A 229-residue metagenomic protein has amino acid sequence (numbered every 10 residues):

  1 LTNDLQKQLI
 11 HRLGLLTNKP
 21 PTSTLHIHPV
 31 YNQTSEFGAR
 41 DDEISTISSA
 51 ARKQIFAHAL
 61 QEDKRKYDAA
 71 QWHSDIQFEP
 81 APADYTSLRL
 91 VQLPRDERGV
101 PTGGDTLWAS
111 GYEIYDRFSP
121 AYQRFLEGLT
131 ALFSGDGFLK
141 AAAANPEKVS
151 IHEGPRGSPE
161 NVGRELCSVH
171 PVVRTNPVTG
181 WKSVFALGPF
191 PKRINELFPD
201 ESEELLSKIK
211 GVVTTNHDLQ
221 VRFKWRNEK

Functional and structural regions predicted by a protein language model:
T2-K229: Fe(II)/2-oxoglutarate oxygenase catalytic core
